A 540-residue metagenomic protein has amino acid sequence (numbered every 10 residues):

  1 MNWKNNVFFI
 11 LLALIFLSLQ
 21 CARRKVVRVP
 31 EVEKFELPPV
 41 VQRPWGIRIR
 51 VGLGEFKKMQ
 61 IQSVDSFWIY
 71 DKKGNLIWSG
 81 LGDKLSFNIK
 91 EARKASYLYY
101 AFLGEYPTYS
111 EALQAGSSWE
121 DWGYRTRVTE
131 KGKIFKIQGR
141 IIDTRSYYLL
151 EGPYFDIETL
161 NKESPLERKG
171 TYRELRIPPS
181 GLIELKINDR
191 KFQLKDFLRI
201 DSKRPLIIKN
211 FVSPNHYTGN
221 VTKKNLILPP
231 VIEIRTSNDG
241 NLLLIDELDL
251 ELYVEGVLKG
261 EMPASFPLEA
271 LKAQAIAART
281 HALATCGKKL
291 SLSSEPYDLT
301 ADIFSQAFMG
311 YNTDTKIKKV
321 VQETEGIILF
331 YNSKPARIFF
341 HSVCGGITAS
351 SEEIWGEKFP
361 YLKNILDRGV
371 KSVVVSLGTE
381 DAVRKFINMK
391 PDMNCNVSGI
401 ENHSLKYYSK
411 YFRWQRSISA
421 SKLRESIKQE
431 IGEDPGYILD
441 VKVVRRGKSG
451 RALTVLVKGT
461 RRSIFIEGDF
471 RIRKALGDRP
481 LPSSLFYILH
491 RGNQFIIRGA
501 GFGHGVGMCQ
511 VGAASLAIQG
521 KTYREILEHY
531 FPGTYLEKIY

Functional and structural regions predicted by a protein language model:
N2-A13, L17-Y540: Conserved, single-site charged/polar hotspot
